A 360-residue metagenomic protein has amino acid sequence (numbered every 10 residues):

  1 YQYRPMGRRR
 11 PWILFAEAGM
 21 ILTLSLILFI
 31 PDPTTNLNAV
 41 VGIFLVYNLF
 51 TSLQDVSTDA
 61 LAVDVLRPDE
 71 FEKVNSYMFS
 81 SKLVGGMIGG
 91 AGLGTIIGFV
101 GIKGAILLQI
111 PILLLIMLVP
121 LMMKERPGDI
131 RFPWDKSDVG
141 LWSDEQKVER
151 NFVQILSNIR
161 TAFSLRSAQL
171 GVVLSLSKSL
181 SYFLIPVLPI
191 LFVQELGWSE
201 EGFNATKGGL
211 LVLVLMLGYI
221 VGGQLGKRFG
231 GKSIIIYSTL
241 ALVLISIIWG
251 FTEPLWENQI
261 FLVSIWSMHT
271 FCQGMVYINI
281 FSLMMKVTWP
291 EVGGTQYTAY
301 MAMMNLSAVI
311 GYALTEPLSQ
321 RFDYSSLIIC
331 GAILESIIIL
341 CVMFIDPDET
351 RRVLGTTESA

Functional and structural regions predicted by a protein language model:
Y1-E17, K227-A241: Cytoplasmic membrane-interface "Motif A"-like loop-to-helix N-cap segments of 12-TM Major Facilitator Superfamily
Y1-M6, I97, L217-G231, S319-Q320: Helix-to-loop junctions at the C-terminal end of transmembrane segments in multipass secondary transporters
I13-T35, L240-E257: C-terminal ends and interior cores of transmembrane alpha-helices in multi-pass membrane transporters/permeases
E72-I97, M301-Y312: Glycine-rich segments within core transmembrane alpha-helices of 12-TM secondary carriers
G128-V172: Juxtamembrane intracellular "pre-TM" segments in multi-pass secondary transporters
P186-A205: Short amphipathic helix-loop junctions that connect adjacent transmembrane helices in Major Facilitator Superfamily/SLC
T206-K227, I245, A308-G311: Transmembrane alpha-helices of Major Facilitator/SLC transporters
K232-I280: C-terminal transmembrane helical hairpin of 12-TM major facilitator-type secondary transporters
